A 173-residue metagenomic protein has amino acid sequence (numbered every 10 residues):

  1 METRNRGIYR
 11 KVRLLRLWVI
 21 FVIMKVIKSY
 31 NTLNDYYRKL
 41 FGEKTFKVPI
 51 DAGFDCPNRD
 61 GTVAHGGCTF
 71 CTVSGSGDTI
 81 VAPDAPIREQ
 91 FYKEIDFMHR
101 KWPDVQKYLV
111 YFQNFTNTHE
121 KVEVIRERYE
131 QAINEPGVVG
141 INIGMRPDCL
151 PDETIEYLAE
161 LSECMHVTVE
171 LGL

Functional and structural regions predicted by a protein language model:
M24-G67, V73-I87, Y92-L109: N-terminal [4Fe-4S]-dependent radical SAM core
S74-E94, K101-V122, G137-L150, H166-L173: Core AdoMet radical
H99-W102, Y129-P136, L158-H166: Acidic (Asp/Glu)-rich catalytic clusters
V122-E130, P151-E160: Distinct, well-ordered alpha-helical segments
